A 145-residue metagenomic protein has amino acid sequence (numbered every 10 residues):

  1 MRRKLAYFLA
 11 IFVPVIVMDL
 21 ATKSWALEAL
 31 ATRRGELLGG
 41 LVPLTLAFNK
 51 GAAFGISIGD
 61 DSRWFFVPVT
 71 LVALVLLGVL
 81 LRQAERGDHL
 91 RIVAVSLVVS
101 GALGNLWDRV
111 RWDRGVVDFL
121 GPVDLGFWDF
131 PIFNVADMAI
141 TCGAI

Functional and structural regions predicted by a protein language model:
M1-I145: Alpha-helical transmembrane bundles and membrane-interface segments of multipass inner-membrane proteins
